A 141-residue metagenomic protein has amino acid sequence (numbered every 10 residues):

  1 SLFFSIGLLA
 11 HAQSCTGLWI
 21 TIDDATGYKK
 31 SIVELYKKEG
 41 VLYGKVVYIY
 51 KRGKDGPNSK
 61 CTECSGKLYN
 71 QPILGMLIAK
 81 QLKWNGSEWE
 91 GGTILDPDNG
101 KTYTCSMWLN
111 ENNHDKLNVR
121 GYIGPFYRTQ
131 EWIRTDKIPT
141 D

Functional and structural regions predicted by a protein language model:
S1-G7: Bacterial N-terminal signal peptides
L9-G17: N-terminal helix-cap/turn-to-beta initiation motif at the start of protein domains
I20, Y43, E90-G91, K116-N118 (+1 more regions): General beta-strand recognition
D23, Y28-C105: Central antiparallel beta-sheet cores of small beta-barrel/beta-sandwich binding domains
C64-Y69, K116-G124: Short aromatic-glycine motifs in intrinsically disordered, low-complexity regions
T104-L109, H114-N118: C-terminal terminal-subdomain/extension
H114, Y122-D141: Edge beta-strand at a domain terminus
